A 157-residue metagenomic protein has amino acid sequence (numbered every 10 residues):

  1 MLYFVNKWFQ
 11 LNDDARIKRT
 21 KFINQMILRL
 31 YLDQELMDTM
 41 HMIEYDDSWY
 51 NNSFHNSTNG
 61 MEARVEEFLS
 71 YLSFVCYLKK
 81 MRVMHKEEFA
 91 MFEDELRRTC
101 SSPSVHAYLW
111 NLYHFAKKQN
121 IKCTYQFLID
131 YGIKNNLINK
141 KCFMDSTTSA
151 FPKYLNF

Functional and structural regions predicted by a protein language model:
M1-N52: Membrane-proximal alpha-helical anchors
I17, K21, H55-E66: Short, solvent-exposed segments of well-ordered alpha helices
G60-F157: An amphipathic alpha-helical interaction surface
